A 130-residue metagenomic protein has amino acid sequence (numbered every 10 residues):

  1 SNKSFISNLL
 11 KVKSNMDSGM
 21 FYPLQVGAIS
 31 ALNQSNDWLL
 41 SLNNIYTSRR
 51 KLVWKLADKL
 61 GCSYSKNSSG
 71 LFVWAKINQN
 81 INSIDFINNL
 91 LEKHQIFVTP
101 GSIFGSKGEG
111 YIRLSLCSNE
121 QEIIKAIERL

Functional and structural regions predicted by a protein language model:
S1-L130: PLP-dependent class I/II
